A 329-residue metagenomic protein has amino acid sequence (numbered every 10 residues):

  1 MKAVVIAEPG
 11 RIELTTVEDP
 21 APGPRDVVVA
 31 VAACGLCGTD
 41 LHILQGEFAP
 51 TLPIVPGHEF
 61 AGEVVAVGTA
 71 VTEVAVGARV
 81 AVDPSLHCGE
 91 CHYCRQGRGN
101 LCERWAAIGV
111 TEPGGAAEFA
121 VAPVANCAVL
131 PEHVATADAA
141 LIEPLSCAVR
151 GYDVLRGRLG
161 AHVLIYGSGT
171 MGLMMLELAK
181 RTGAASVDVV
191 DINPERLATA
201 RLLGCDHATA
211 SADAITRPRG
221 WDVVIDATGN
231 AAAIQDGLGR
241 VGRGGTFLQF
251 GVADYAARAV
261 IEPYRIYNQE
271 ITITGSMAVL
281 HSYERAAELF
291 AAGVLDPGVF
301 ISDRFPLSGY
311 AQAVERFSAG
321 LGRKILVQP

Functional and structural regions predicted by a protein language model:
P20-C34, Q45-H92, P131-H133: Glycine-rich beta-strand-centered segment in the early N-terminal region that forms part of a ligand/cofactor-binding
A81, I225, L248: N-terminal Rossmann-like NAD(P) cofactor-binding module of classical short-chain dehydrogenase/reductase
C88-Y166: NAD(P)H dinucleotide-binding glycine-rich loop of Rossmann-like/cofactor-binding domains, especially the beta1-alpha1
V134-D213: Mid-domain Rossmann-like dinucleotide-binding core that forms the NAD(H)/NADP(H) cofactor-binding site
I215-V224: A short acidic, Gly/Pro-enriched loop at the edge of an enzyme's catalytic core that lines a small-molecule cofactor
A231-A292, P329: Glycine-rich phosphate-binding loop and adjacent beta-alpha segment of Rossmann(oid) nucleotide-cofactor-binding
Q235, L280-P329: C-terminal hydrophobic helical "lid"/dimerization subdomain of Rossmann-like NAD(P)H-dependent oxidoreductases
